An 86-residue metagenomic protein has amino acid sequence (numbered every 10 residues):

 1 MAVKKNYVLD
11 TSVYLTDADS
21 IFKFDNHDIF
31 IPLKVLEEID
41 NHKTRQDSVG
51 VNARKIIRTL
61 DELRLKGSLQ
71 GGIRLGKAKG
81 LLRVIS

Functional and structural regions predicted by a protein language model:
M1-K4: Non-catalytic pre-domain segments flanking phosphatase-related domains
N6-S86: Active-site-proximal, substrate-binding regions of enzyme catalytic domains and RNA-binding/basic surfaces
